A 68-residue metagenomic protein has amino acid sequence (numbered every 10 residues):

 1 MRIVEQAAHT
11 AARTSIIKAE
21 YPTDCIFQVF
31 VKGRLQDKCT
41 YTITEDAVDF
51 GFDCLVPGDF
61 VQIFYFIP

Functional and structural regions predicted by a protein language model:
M1-D37, P57, I67-P68: Extended beta-strand solenoid/passenger and fiber regions
D46-V48: Short strand-edge motifs at loop-to-beta-strand transitions and within beta-strands of extracellular beta-rich domains
G51-C54: Short, flexible loop/turn segments at beta-strand junctions in immunoglobulin-like and fibronectin type III
I63-Y65: Conserved structural position at the C-terminal beta-strand of extracellular beta-sandwich adhesion modules
